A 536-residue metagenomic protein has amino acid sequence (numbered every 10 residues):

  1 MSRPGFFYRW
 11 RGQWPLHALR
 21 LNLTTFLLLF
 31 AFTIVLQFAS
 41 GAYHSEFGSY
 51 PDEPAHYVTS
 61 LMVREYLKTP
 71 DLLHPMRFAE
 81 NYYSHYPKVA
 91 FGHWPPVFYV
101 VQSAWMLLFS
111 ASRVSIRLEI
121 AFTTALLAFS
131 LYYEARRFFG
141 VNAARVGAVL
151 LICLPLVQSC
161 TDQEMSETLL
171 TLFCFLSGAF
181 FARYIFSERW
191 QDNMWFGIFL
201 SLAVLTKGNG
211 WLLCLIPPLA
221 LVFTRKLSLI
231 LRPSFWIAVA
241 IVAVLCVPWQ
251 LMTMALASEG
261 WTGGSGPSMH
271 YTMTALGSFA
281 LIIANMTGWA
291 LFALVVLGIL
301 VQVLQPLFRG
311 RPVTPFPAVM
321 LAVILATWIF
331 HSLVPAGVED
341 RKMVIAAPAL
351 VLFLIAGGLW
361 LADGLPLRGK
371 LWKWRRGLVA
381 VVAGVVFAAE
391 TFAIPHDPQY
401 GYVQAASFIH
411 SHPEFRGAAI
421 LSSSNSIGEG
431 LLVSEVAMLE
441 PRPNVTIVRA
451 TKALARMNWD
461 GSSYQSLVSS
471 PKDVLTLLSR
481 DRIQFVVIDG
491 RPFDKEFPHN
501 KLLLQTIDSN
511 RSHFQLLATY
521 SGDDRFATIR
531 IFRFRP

Functional and structural regions predicted by a protein language model:
M1-S40, I237-I241, F316-M320: Start-transfer (signal-anchor) and selected internal transmembrane alpha helices of multi-pass inner/ER membrane
G5, R136-N142, S177-W195, A203 (+1 more regions): Membrane-interface transmembrane helices that cradle and orient dolichyl/undecaprenyl
T25-L27, V239-A243, L297, L307 (+4 more regions): Signature aromatic-anchored transmembrane alpha helix within multi-pass, membrane-resident enzymes that catalyze glycan
H56-L61, L202, W211-P317, A326 (+3 more regions): Transmembrane-lumen/periplasm boundary regions of multi-pass, lipid-linked membrane glycan transferases
S112-F139, L176-F180: Transmembrane-helix motifs of polytopic, lipid-linked glycan transferases
G147-I152, A179, L200, V204: Short helix- or helix-capping micro-motifs that position conserved polar/aromatic residues at function-defining sites
L156-L169, E339: Short acidic/glycine- and proline-prone juxtamembrane loop motifs at membrane-interface regions of multi-pass membrane
K370-A527: Catalytic lumenal/periplasmic loop and adjoining terminal transmembrane helix of membrane glycan-assembly enzymes
